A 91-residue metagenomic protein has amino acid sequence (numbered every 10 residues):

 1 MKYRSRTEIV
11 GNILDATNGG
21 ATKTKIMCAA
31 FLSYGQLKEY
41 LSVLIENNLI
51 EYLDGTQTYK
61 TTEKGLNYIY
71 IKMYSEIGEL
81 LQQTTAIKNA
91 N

Functional and structural regions predicted by a protein language model:
M1-G11: Short alpha-helical segments that sit at the start of domains
M1-Y3, E63-L66, E79-L80: N-terminal leader segment of winged-helix/HTH proteins
A16-K25: Short capping segments at the starts of secondary-structure elements
T24-M27, Q36, Y74-I77: Eukaryote-specific detector of the first structured module of a protein
F31-E46: Short amphipathic alpha-helical interaction segments
I45-D54: A short, conserved structural fragment
Q57-M73: Basic, amphipathic "hinge/linker" alpha-helix immediately C-terminal to the N-terminal HTH DNA-binding motif
Y74-N91: Amphipathic alpha-helical dimerization/coiled-coil segments that flank or bridge DNA-binding/regulatory modules
